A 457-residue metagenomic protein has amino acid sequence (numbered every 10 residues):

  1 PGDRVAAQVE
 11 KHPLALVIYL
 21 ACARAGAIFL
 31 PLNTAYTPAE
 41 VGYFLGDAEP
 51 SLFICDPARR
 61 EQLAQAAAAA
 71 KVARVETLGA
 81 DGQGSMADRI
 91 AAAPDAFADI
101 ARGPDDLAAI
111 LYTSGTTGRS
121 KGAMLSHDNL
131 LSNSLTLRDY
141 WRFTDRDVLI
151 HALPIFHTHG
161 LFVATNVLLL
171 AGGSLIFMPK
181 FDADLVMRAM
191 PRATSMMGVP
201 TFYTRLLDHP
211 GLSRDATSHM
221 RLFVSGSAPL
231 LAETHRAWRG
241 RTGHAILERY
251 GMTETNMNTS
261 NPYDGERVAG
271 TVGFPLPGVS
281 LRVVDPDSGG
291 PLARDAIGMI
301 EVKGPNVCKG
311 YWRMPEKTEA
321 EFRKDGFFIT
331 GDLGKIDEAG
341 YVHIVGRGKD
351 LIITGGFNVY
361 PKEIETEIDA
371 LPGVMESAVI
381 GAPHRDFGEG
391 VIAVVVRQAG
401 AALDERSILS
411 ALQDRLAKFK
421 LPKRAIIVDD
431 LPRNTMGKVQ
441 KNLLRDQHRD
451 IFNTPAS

Functional and structural regions predicted by a protein language model:
P1-Y36, N358: Conserved AMP-binding/adenylate-forming
Y36, F53, R188, G251 (+7 more regions): AMP-binding/adenylate-forming catalytic core of the ANL superfamily
A58-P104, H209: ANL superfamily adenylate-forming
G82, A92-Y112, R119, R142-V148: Conserved pre-ATP/AMP-binding loop-to-beta segment of ANL
A108-S132: Conserved AMP-binding A3 loop
L131-V148, F156-S195, H209-G211: Conserved AMP-binding/adenylation subdomain of ANL enzymes
W141, M190-G198, L207-V268, S280: Gly/Ser/Thr-rich phosphate-binding loop
R282-E301, A320, E338-A339, A401-E405 (+1 more regions): Conserved beta-loop-beta connector loops within the AMP-binding
